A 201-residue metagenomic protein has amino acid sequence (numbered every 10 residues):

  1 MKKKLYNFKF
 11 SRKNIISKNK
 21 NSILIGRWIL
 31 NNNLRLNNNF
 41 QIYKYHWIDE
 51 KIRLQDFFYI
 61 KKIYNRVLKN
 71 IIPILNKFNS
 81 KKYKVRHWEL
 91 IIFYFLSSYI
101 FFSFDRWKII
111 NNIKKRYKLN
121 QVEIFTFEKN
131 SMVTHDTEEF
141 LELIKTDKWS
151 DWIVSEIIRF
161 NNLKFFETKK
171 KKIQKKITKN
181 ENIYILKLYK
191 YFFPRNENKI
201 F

Functional and structural regions predicted by a protein language model:
M1-F201: Catalytic-core helical/loop segments in enzymes performing group transfer/polymerization on anionic/lipid-linked
